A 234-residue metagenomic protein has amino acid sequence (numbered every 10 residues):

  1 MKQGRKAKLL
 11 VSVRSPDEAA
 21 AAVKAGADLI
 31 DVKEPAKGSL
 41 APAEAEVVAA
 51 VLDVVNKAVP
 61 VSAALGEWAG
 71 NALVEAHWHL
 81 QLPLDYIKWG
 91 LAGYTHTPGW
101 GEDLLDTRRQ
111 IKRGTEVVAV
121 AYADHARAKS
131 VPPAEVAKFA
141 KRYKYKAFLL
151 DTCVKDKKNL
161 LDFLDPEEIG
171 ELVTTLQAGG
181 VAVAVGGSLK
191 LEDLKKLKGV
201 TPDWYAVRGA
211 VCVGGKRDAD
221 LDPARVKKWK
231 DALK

Functional and structural regions predicted by a protein language model:
R5, L9-D17, S62-L73, A121-R127 (+1 more regions): Glycine-rich beta-to-alpha transition loops that act as phosphate-gripper elements at the mouths of alpha/beta enzyme
P16, G38-V55: Glycine-rich, positively charged N-terminal anion/phosphate-binding segment
A19, V48, L73-H77, A137 (+3 more regions): Generic hydrophobic/aromatic pocket-lining and core-packing "Φ" positions
A22, F148, L197: Conserved, mostly hydrophobic/aromatic
D28-L40, L82-T97, A147-K157, V200-R225: Glycine-rich phosphate-binding active-site loops on the catalytic face of alpha/beta enzymes
A45-V51, T95-Q110, V207-K234: C-terminal helical cap(s) of enzyme catalytic domains, especially alpha/beta-barrels
N56-L161, E171-G179: Conserved anion-binding
N159-L164, L191-G199, A206: Active-site-adjacent loop and "lid" segments of alpha/beta metabolic enzymes
